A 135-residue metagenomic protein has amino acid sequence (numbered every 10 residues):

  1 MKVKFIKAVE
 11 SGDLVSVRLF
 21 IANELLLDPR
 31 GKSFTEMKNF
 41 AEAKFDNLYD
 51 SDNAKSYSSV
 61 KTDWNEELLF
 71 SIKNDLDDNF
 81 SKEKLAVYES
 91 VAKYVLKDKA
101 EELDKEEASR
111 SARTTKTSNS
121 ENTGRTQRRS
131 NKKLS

Functional and structural regions predicted by a protein language model:
V9-E10: Hydrophobic/aromatic side-chain positions at a characteristic register within alpha-helices of tetratricopeptide repeats
L14, R18-D50: Short, charge-rich amphipathic alpha-helical segments embedded in non-transmembrane helical bundles/solenoids
T35-M37, Y49-K55, F70-S71, L103: Short, charged low-complexity intrinsically disordered segments located at boundaries of structured domains
E42-N65: Alpha-helical linker/edge segments of TPR/alpha-solenoid repeat scaffolds and analogous pre-/post-domain helices
D63-L76: Eukaryotic low-complexity, intrinsically disordered regulatory regions enriched for acidic, serine- and proline-rich
K82-S135: Eukaryotic intrinsically disordered, low-complexity regions
